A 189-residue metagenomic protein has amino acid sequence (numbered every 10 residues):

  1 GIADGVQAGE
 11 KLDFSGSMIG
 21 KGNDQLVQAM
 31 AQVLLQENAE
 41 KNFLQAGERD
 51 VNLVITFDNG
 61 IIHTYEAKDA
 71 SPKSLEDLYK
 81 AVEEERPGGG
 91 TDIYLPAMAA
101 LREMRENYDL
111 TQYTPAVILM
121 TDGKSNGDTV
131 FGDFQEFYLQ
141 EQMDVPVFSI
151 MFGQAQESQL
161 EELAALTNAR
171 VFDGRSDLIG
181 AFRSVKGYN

Functional and structural regions predicted by a protein language model:
G1-I2, A39-A46, R102-Q112, Y138-L139: Surface-exposed acidic, glycine-flexible loop patches that form ligand/cofactor-binding and adhesion interfaces
I2-K68, P96-A97, A116-M120, F152-A155: Von Willebrand factor
D4-A8, L12-F14, M18-I19, D58-A99 (+6 more regions): Short, charged loop segments at secondary-structure junctions
G5, N23, V27-L35, V51 (+7 more regions): Extracytoplasmic/secreted envelope proteins and their assembly/folding machinery, especially bacterial periplasmic
E48, Y113-T114, D144-P146: Short loop/turn motifs at secondary-structure junctions
E84-P87, T121-D173, R183-V185: VWA/integrin I-like adhesion module and closely mimicked acidic/polar interface patches used
Y188: Surface-exposed binding/hinge segments that line and control ligand-binding clefts or catalytic entry sites
